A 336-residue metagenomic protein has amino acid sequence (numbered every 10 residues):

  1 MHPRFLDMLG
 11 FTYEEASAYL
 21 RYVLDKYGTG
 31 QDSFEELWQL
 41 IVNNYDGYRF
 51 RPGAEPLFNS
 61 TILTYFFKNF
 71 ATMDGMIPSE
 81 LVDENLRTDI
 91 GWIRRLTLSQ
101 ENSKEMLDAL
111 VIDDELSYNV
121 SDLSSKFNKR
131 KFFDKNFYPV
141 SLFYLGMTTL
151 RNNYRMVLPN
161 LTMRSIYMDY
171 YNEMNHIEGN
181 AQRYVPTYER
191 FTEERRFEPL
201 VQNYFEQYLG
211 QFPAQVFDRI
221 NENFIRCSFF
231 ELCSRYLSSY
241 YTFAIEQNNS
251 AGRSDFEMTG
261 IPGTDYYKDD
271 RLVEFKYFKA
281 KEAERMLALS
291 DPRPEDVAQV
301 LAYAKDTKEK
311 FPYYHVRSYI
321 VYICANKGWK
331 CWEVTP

Functional and structural regions predicted by a protein language model:
M1-P3, K268-D270, Y314-R317: Short glycine-/polar-rich loops that comprise or flank the Walker A/P-loop and associated switch/sensor motifs
H2-F5, G10-E15, R49, I62 (+4 more regions): Short, flexible loop/turn elements at secondary-structure junctions
H2-K68: Amphipathic alpha-helical segments of the small helical/lid subdomains adjacent to P-loop NTPase cores
D25, R235-S238, E309, Y313: Secondary-structure boundary motif
K26-E36, L40, N44, L110-L116 (+3 more regions): A broadly tuned preference for mixed-charge, low-complexity surface segments
K26-L40, W92-M106, A302, D306-E309: A short, terminal or domain-edge coil/loop segment
L57, T61-F66, F70-R293, V297 (+2 more regions): Extended alpha-helical interface modules used as scaffolds for assembling large macromolecular complexes
A288-V334: Nucleic-acid nuclease catalytic cores
